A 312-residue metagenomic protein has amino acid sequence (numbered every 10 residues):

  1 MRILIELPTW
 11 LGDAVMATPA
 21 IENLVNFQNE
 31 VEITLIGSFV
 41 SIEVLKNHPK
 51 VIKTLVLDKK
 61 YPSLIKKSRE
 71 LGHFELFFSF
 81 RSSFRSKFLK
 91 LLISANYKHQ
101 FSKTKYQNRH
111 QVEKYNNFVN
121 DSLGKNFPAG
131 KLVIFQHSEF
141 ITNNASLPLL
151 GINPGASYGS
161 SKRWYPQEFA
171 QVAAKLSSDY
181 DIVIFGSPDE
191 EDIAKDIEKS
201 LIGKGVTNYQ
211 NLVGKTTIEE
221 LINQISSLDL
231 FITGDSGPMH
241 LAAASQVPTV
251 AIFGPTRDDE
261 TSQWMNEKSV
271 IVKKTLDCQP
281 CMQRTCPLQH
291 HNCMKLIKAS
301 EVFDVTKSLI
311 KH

Functional and structural regions predicted by a protein language model:
M1-H312: Catalytic machinery of carbohydrate-active enzymes, primarily nucleotide-sugar-dependent glycosyltransferases
